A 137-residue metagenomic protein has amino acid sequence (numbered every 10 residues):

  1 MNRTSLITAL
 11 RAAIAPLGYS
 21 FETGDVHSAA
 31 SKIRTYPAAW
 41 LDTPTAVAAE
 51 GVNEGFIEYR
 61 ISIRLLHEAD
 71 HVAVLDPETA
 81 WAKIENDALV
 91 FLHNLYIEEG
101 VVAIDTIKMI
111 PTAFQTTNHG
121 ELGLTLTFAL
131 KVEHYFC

Functional and structural regions predicted by a protein language model:
M1-A30, P44-C137: Charged, amphipathic alpha-helical segments and their flanking helix caps
R34-T45: A short, hydrophobic beta-strand-centered structural micro-motif
